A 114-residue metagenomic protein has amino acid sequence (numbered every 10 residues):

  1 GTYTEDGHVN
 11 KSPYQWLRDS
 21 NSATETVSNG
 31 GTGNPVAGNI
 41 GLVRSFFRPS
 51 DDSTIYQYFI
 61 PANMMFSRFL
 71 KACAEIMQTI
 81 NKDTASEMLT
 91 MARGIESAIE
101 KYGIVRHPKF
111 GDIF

Functional and structural regions predicted by a protein language model:
G1-Y56: Active-site acid/base region of carbohydrate-active enzymes
Y3-R18, Y58, M65, K71-F114: Catalytic cores of carbohydrate-active enzymes
